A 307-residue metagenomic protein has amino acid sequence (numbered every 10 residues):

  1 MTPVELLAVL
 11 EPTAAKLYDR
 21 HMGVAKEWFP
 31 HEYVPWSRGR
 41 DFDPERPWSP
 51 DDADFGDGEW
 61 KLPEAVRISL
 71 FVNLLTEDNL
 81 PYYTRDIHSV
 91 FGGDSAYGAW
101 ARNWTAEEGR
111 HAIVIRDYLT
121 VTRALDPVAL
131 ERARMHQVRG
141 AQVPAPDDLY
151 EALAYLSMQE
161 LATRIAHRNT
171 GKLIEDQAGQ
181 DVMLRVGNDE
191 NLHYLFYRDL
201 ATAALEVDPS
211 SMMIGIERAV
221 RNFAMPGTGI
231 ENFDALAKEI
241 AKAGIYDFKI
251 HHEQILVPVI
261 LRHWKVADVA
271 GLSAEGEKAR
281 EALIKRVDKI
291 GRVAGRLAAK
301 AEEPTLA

Functional and structural regions predicted by a protein language model:
M1-A307: Non-heme di-metal
